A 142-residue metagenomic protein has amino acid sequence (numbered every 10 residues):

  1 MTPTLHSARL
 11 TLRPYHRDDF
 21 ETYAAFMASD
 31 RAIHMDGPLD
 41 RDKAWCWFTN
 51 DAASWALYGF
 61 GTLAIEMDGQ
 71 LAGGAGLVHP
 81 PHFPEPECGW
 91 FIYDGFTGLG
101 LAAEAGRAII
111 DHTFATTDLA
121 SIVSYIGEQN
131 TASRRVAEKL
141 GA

Functional and structural regions predicted by a protein language model:
M1, N50-A52: Short, P/G- and charge-enriched loop/turn segments at secondary-structure junctions
M1-M35, T62-A142: Acyl-donor (CoA/ACP) binding surface of acyl/acetyltransferases
D30-N50, G61: Conserved GNAT-fold acetyl-CoA-binding loop/helix
A53-Y58: Short loop/turn motifs at secondary-structure junctions and domain boundaries
